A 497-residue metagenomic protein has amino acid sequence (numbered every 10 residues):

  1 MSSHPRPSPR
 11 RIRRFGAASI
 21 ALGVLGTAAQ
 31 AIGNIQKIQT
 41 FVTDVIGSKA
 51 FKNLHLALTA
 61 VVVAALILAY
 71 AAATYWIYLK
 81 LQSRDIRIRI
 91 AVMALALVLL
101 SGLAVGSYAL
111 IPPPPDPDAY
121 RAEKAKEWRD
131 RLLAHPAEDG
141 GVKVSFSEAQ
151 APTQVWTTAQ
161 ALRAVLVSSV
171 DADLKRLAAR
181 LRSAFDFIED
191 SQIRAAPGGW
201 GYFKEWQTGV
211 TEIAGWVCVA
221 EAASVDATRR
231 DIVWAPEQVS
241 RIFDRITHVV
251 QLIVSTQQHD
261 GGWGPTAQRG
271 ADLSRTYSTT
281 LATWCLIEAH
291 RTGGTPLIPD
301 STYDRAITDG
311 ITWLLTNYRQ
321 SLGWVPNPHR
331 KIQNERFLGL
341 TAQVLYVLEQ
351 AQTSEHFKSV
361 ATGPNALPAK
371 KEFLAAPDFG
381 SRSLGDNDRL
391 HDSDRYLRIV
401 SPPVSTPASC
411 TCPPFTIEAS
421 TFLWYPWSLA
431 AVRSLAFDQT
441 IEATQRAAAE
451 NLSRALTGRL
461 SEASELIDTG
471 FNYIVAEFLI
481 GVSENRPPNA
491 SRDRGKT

Functional and structural regions predicted by a protein language model:
S2-Q82, R89-L110: Hydrophobic, helix-forming membrane-interacting segments
F41-V45, Y108-D130, A134: Ser/Thr/Pro/Gly-rich low-complexity linker/stalk segments immediately outside membranes or between
L95-V98, P112-A119, S145-L177, R194-D244 (+5 more regions): An alpha-helical repeat/solenoid feature that recognizes helix-turn-helix modules
W128-L132, A184, I188-E189, V250-V254 (+7 more regions): Buried hydrophobic core positions in alpha-solenoid tandem helical repeats
D304, P364-P377, A449, S453: Alpha-helical repeat scaffolds
R494-T497: Short, solvent-exposed mixed-charge patches
